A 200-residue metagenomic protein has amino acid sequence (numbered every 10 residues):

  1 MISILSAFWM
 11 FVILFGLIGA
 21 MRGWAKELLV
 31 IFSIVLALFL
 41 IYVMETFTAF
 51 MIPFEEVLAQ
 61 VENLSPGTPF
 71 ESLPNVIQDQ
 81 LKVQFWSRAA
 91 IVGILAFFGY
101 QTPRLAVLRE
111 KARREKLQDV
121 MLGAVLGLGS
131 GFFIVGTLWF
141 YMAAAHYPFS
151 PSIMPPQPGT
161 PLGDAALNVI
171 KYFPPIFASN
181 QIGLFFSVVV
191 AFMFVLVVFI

Functional and structural regions predicted by a protein language model:
M1-I200: Alpha-helical transmembrane segments and their juxtamembrane interface "caps" in small multi-pass membrane proteins
